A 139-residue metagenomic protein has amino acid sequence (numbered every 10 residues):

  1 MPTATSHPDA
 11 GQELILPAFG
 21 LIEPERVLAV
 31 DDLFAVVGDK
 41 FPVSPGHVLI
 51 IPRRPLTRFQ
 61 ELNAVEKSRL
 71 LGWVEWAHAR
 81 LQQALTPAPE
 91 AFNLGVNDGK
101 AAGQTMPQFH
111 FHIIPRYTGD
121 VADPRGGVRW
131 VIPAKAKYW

Functional and structural regions predicted by a protein language model:
M1-W139: HIT superfamily nucleotide-processing domains
